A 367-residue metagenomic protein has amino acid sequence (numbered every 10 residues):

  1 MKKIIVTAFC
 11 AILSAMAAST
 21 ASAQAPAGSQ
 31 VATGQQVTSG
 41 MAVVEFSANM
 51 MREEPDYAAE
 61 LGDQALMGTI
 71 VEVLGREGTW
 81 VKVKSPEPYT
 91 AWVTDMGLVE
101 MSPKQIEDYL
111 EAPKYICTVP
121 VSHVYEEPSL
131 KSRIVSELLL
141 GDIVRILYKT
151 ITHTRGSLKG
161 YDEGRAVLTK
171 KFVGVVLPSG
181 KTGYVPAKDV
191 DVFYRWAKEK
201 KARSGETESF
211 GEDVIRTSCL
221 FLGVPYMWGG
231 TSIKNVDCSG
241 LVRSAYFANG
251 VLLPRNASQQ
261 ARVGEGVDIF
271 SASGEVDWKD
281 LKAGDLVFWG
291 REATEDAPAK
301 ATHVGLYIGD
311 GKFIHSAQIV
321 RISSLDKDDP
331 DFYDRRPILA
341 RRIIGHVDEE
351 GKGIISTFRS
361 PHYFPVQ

Functional and structural regions predicted by a protein language model:
T7-A17: Bacterial N-terminal signal peptides
Q24-S39, D56, M67-E72, E77 (+5 more regions): Boundary regions of SH3-family modules and the immediately adjacent low-complexity/disordered segments in eukaryotic
A25, P103, A112, S122 (+4 more regions): Aromatic- and glycine-rich peptidoglycan recognition patches
P55-E60, V124-I134, E265-V276: Short alpha-helix capping/helix-loop boundary micro-motifs
A59, A65, L138, D280-L281: Short, well-ordered loop/turn sites that connect or cap secondary structure elements
G68, L139-V144, G284: Loop/turn positions that initiate beta-strands
S218, G230-N249, L253: Active-site nucleophilic cysteine motif
L252-I322: ...with weaker cross-activation on analogous glycine-rich loops/strands in unrelated enzymes
